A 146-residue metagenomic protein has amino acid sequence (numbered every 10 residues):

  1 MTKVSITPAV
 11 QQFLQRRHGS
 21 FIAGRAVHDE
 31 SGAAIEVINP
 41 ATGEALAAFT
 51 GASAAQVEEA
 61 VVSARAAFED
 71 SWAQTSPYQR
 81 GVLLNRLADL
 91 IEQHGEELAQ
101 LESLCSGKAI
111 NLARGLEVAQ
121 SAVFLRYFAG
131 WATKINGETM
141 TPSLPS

Functional and structural regions predicted by a protein language model:
M1-A48, V82, R86, K134-S146: Terminal low-complexity tails and localization/encapsulation signals of metabolic enzymes
L46-I135: Glycine-rich loop-to-alpha-helix module at the N-terminal edge of alpha/beta enzyme cores
